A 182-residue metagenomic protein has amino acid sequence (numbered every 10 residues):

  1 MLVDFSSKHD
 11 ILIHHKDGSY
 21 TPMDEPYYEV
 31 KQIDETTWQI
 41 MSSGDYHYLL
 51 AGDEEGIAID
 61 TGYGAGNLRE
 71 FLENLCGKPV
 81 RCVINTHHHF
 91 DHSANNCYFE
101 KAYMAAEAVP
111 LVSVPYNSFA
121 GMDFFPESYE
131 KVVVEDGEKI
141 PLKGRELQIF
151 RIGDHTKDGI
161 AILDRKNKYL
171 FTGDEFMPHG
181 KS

Functional and structural regions predicted by a protein language model:
M1-E55, A65, N96: Zn-dependent metallo-beta-lactamase
Q32-T37, A51-G56, K139-Q148, D164-K168: Beta-strand-turn-beta hairpins that frame and shape the catalytic cleft of phosphate-ester-processing enzymes
T36, L50, D60, L72 (+5 more regions): Divalent metal-coordination and catalytic microenvironments
I40, V134, I152: Hydrophobic residues at beta-strand termini and immediately following loops that shape nucleotide-binding pockets
S42, I59-T61, G144: Small/polar loops that bind or transfer phosphate-bearing groups
S42, N67, S93-N95, K157 (+1 more regions): Short N-terminal helix/helix-N-cap motif within the alpha/beta-hydrolase-1
G56, Y63-G64, E146-S182: Metallo-beta-lactamase
Y63-L142: Active-site HxH/HxHxD metal-binding segment of metal-dependent hydrolases
